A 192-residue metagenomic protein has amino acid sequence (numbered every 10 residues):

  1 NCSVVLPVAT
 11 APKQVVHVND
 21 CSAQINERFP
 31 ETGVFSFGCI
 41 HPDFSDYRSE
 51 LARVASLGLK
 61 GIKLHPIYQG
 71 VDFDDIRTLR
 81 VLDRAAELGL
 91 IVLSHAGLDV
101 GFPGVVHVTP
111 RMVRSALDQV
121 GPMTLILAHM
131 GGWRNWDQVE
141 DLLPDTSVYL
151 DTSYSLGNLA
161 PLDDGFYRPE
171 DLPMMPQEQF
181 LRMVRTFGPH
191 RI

Functional and structural regions predicted by a protein language model:
C2, T10-V108: Active-site gating/metal-coordination segments in enzymes
V16-F29, L117-D118, L143-Y154: Short, electropositive alpha-helical surface patch
C21, S49-R53, R77-V81, M112-S115 (+2 more regions): A short acidic, amphipathic alpha-helical/loop segment
F35, T124-L125: Short active-site oxyanion
S56-G61, R84-I91, Q119-T124, L143-D151 (+1 more regions): Glycine-enriched alpha-helix->loop->beta-strand junction motifs that scaffold or abut catalytic
R77-L79, H107-R111, G121, F166-Y167: Short low-complexity, flexible loop/linker segments enriched in glycine and/or proline with clustered acidic
T124, M130-I192: H/E-rich (His + Asp/Glu) clusters that bind or coordinate divalent metals
